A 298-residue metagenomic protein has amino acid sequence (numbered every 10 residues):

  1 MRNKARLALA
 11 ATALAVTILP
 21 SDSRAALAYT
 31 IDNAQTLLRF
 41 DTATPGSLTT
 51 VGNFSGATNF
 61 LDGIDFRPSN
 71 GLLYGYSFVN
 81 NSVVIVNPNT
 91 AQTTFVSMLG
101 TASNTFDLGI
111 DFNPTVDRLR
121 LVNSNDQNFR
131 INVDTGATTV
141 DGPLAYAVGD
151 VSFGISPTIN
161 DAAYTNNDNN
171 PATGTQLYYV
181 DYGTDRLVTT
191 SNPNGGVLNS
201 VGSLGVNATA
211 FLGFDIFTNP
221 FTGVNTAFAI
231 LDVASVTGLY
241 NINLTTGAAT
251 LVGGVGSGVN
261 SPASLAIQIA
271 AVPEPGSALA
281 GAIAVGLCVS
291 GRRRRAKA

Functional and structural regions predicted by a protein language model:
L19-A25: Sec/Tat signal peptide C-region and signal peptidase I cleavage site
L27-I31, L72-G75, R118-L121, P171 (+2 more regions): Conserved beta-propeller blade signature
A34-R39, N81-I85, Q127-I131, D185-S191 (+1 more regions): Structural motif
T42-T44, N87-T90, V133-G136, N192-N194 (+1 more regions): Short loop/turn segments that connect beta-strands within beta-propeller blades
S47-S55, T94-G100, T138-D150, S191-G205 (+1 more regions): Beta-propeller fold detector
N59-D65, T101-F112, V148-N167, A208-I216 (+1 more regions): Repeated scaffold domains used in trafficking and secretory/extracellular systems, primarily beta-propellers
R67-N70, P114-T115, N166-T173, T218-G223: Residue-level detector of Asp-centered blade-edge/turn motifs that repeat once per structural unit in beta-propeller
E274-R292: A short, hydrophobic C-terminal helix/tail in secreted or cell-surface proteins
